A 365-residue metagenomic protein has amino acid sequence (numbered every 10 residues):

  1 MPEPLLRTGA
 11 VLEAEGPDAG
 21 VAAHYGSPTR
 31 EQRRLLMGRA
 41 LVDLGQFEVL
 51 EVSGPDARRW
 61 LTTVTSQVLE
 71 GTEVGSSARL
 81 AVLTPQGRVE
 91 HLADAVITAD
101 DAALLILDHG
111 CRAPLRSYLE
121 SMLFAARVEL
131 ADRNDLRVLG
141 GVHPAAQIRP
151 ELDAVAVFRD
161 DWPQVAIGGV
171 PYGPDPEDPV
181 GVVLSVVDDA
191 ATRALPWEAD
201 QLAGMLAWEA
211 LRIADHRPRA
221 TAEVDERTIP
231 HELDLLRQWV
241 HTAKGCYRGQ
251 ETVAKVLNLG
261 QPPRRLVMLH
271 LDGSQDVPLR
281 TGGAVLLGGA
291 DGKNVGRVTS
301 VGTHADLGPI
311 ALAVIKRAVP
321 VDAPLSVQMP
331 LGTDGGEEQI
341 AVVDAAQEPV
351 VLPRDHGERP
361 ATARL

Functional and structural regions predicted by a protein language model:
M1-A78, R88-E90, V343: Acidic, proline/glycine-enriched N-terminal capping motif
A40-L41, V49, H91-P218: Acidic, low-complexity central loop/insert segments
V52-D56, G141-Q147, H270-L279: Short, surface-exposed ligand-recognition loops at beta-strand->loop->(often short) alpha-helix junctions that present
G54, L105, V142, G249 (+2 more regions): Residue-level signal for inorganic ion chemistry
T62-E70, S117-A125, N258, A290 (+1 more regions): Short, intrinsically disordered, mixed-charge
E73-S76, L152-I167, H216, T221 (+4 more regions): Glycine-centered loop/turn motifs
S185-H270: Anionic-ligand-binding alpha/beta catalytic cores of soluble enzymes and soluble regulatory domains that recognize
T228, L236-V240, Q250, A254-L365: Glycine-rich, small/acidic residue-mixed loop/short-helix segments
